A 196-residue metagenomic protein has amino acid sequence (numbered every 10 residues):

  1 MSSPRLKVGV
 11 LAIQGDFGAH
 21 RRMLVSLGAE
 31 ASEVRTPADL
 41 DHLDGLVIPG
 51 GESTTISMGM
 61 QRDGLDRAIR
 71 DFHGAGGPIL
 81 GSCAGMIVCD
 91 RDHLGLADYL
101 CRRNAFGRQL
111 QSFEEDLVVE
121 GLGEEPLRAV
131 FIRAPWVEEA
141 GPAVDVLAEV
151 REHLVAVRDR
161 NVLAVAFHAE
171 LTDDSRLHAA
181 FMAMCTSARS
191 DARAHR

Functional and structural regions predicted by a protein language model:
M1-R62, D71, S175-A179, A183-R196: N-terminal beta1-alpha1 cap of cysteine-dependent amidohydrolase-like domains
M1-S2, W136-R196: C-terminal and late-domain segments of enzyme folds
I13, A84, F167: Cofactor-binding loop segments of dinucleotide-utilizing enzymes, especially the Rossmann-like FAD- and NAD(P)+-binding
A31-S32, I79, V162: Hydrophobic anchor at the start of a short beta-strand that flanks the dinucleotide cofactor-binding loop
V47-P49, L80, F131, A164-A166: Structural motif
E52-V118: Cysteine-nucleophile active-site neighborhood
D92-H153: Pocket-forming structural segment of enzyme catalytic cores
